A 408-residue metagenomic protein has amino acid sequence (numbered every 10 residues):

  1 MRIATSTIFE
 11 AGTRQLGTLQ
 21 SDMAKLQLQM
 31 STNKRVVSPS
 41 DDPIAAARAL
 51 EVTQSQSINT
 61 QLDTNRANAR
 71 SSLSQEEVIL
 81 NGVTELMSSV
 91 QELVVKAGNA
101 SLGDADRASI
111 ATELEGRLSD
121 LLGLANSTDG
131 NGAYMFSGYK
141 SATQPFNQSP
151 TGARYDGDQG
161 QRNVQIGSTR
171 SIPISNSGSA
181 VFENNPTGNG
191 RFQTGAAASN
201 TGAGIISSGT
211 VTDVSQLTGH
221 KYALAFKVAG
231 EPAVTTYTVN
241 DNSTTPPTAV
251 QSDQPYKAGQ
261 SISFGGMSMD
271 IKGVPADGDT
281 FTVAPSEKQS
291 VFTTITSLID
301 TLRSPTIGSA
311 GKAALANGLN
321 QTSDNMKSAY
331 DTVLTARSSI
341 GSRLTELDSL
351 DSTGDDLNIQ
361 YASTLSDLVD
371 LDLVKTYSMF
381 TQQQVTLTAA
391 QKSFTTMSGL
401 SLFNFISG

Functional and structural regions predicted by a protein language model:
M1-T151, I172, T296-G408: Amphipathic alpha-helical polymerization modules
Q144-K312: Cysteine-poor, low-complexity segments in flexible/peripheral regions
